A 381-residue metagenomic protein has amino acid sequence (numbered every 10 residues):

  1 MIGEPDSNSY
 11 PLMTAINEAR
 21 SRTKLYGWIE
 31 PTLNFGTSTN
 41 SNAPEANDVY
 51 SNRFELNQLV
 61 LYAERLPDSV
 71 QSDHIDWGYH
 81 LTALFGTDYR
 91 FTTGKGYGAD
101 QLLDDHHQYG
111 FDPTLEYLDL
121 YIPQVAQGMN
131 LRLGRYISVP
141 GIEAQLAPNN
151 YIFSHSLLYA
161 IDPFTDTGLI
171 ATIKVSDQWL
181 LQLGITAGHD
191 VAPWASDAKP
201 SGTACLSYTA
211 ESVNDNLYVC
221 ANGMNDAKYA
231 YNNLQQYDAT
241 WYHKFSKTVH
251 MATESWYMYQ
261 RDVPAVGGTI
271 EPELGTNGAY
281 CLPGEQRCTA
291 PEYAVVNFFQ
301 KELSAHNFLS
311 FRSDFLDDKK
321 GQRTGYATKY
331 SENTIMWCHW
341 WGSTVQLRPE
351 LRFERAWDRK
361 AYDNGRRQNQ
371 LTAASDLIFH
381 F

Functional and structural regions predicted by a protein language model:
M1-T14: Intrinsically disordered, low-complexity Gly/Pro-rich repeat tracts
E4, L158, A227-Y229: Short, flexible loop segments at the rims of nucleotide/cofactor-binding pockets, characterized by
N8, G110, P163, A198 (+3 more regions): Short, glycine/acidic-rich beta->alpha junctions
T14-T37, S41-G188, S196-T203, S207-E211 (+3 more regions): Outer membrane beta-barrel
E45-D48, Y89-T92, Q101-H106, E211-N225 (+1 more regions): Outer-membrane beta-barrel pore domains
